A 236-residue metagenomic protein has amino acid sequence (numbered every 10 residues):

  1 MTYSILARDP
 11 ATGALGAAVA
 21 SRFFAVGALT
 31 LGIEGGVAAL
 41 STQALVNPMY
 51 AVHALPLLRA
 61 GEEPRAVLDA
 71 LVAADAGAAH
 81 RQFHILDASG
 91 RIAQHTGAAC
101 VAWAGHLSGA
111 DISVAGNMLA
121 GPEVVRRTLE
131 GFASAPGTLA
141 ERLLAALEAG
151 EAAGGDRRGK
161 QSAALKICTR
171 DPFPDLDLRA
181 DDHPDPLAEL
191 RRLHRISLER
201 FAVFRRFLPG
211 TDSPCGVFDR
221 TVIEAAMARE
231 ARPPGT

Functional and structural regions predicted by a protein language model:
M1-T236: N-terminal nucleophile
